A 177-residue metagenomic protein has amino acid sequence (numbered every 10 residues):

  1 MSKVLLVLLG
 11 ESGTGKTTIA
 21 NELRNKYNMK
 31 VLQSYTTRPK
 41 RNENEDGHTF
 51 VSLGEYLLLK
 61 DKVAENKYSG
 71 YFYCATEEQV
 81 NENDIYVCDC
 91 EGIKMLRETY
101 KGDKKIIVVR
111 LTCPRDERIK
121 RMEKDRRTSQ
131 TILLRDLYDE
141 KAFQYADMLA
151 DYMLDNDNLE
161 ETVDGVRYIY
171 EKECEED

Functional and structural regions predicted by a protein language model:
L8: Hydrophobic anchor at the beta1->P-loop junction of P-loop NTPases
E11: P-loop (Walker A) phosphate-binding loop of NTP-binding proteins
T14: ATP-binding Walker
T17: Walker A/P-loop
T36-G92: ATP-dependent small-molecule kinase phosphotransfer cores that center on conserved nucleotide phosphate-binding segments
I85-D89, G102-D125: Conserved phosphate-donor/acceptor-positioning beta-strand/loop module used by diverse small-molecule
R127-E173: Small-molecule kinase domains that catalyze NTP-dependent phosphoryl transfer to phosphate-bearing small molecules
